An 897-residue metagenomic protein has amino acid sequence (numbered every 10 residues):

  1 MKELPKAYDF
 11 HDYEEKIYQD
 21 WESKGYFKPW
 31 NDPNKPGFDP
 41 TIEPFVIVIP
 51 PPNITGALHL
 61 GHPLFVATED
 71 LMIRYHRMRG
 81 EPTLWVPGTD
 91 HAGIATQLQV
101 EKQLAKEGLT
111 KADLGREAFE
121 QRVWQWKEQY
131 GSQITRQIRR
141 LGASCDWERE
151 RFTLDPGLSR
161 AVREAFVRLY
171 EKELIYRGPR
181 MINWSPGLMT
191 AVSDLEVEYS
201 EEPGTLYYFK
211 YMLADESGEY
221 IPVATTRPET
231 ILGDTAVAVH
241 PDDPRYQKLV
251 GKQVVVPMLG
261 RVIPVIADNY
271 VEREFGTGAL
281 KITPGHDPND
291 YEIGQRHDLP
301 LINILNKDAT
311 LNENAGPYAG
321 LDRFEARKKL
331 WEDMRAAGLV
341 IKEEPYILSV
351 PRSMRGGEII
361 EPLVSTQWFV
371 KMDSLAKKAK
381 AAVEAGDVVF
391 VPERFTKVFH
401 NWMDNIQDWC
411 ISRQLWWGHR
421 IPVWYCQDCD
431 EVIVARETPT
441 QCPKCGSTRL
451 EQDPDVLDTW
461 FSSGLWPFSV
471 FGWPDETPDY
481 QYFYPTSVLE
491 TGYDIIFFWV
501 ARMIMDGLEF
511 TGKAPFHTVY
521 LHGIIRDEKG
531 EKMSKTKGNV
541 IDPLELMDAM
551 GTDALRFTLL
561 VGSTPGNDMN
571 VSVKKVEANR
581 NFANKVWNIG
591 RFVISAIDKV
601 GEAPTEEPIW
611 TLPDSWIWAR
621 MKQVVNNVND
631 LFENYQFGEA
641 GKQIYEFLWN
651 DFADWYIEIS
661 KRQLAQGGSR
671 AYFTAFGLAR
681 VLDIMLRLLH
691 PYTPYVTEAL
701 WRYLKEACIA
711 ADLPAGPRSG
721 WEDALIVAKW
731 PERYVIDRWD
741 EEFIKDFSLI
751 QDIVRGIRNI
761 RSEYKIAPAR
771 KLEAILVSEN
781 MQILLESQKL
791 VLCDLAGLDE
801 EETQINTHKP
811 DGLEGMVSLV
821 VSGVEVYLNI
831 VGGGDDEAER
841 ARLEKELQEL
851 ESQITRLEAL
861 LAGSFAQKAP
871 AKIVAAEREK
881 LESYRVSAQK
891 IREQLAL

Functional and structural regions predicted by a protein language model:
K2-T55, G61-F65, A92-E101, R122-T230 (+6 more regions): Active-site neighborhoods of enzyme catalytic cores
E3-D9, K16-Y18, E22, M72 (+14 more regions): NTP-handling and nucleic-acid-processing catalytic cores
K35-V100, V162, V223-T225, T230 (+5 more regions): N-terminal catalytic cores of NTP/NDP-binding nucleotidyl/phosphoryl-transfer enzymes
D39-I49, L71, E107-T110, T135-G142 (+9 more regions): Active-site-adjacent bridging/hinge elements
P44-V46, G80-V86, A92-G93, R151 (+20 more regions): Beta-sheet entry/capping signal
H62-L64, N289-I293, A501-F510, I644: Alpha-helical support elements that line or immediately flank enzyme active sites and cofactor-binding pockets
Y208, N401-F461, L465, E509-D548 (+3 more regions): Feature 926 captures the class I aminoacyl-tRNA synthetase adenylation module centered on the KMSKS loop
